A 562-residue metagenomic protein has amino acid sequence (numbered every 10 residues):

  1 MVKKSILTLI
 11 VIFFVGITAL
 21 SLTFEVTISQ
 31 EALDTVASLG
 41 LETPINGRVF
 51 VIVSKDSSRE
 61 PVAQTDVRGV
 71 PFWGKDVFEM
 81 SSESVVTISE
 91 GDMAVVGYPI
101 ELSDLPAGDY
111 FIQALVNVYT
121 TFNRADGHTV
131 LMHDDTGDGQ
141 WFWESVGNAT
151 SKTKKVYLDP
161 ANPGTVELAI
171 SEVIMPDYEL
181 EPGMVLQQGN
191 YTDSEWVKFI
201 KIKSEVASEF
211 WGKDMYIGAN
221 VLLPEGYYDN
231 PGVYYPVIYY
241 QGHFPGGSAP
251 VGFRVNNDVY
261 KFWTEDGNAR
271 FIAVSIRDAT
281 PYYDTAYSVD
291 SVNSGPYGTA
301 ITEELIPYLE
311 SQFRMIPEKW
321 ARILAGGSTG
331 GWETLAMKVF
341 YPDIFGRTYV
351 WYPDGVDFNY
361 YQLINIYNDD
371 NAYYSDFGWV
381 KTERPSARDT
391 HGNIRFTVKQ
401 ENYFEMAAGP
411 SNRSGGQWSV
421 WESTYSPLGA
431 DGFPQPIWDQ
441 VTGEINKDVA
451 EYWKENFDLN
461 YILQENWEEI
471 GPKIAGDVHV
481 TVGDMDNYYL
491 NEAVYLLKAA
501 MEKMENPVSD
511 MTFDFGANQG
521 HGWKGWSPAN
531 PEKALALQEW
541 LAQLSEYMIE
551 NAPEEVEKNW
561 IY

Functional and structural regions predicted by a protein language model:
M1-S5: Positively charged n-region of N-terminal signal peptides that target proteins for export
T8-I17: Bacterial N-terminal signal peptides
A19-S21: Boundary at the C-terminal end of the N-terminal hydrophobic targeting segment
F24-Q30: A short, amphipathic beta-strand motif
L33-D34: Soluble secreted/lumenal catalytic domains with histidine-centered metal-binding or acid-base catalytic motifs
S38, S54-Y562: Non-catalytic cap/lid and distal C-terminal segments of serine-dependent acyl enzymes
T43: Short, surface-exposed binding/anchoring microloops in extracellular/periplasmic proteins
R48-I52: Beta-strand signatures of extracellular beta-sandwich domains
